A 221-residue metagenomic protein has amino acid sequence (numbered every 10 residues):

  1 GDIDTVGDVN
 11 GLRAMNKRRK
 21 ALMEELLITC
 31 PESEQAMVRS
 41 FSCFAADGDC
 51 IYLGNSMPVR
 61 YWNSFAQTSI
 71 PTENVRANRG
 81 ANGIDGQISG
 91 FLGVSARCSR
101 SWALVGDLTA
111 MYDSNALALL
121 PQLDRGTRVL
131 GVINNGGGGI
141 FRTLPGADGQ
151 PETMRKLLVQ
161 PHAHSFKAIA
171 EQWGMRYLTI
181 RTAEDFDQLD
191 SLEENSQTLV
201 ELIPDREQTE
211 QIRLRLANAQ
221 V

Functional and structural regions predicted by a protein language model:
G1-D2, D47, S64, L119-L123: Solvent-exposed, charged interface segments at domain starts and junctions
G1-M15, L120, P145: Glycine-rich, acidic loop regions that bind phosphate or pyrophosphate groups
V6-I28, A110, V159-A168, G174-M175: Extended, charge-rich low-complexity interaction segments
G11, A21, E25, A36-M37 (+3 more regions): Acidic/proline-rich low-complexity IDRs
R13-C98: Active-site diphosphate/adenylate-binding microenvironment
Q67-V221: Thiamine diphosphate
